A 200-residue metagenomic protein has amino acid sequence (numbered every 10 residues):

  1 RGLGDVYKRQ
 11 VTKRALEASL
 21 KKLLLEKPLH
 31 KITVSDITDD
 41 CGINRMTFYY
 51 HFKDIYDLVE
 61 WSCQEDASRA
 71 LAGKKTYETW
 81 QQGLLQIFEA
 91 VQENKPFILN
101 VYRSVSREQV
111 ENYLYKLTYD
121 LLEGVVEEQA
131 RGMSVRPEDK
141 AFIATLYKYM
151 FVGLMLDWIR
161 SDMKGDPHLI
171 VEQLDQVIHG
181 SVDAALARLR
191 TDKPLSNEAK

Functional and structural regions predicted by a protein language model:
G2-Y7: Short, small-residue-biased leader/transition segments that mark boundaries at the very start of proteins
K13-K21, L25, H30-V34, D39-G42 (+3 more regions): An amphipathic alpha-helix adjacent to DNA-recognition modules
I32-T33, L99-V101, V110, P167: Short, hydrophobic secondary-structure boundary micro-motifs
S62-R69, N94, I98, L121-Q129 (+2 more regions): A short secondary-structure junction motif
L71-N100, R107: Hydrophobic alpha-helical connector segments
K74, I98-Y102, Q129-G132, W158-D162 (+1 more regions): Secondary-structure edge/capping motif, primarily at the C-terminal ends of alpha-helices and the immediately following
Q86, R107-G132, E138-G153, H179 (+1 more regions): Amphipathic alpha-helical packing segments from all-alpha helical-bundle domains
D157-K200: C-terminal peripheral helix-coil segments that are non-catalytic and often amphipathic
